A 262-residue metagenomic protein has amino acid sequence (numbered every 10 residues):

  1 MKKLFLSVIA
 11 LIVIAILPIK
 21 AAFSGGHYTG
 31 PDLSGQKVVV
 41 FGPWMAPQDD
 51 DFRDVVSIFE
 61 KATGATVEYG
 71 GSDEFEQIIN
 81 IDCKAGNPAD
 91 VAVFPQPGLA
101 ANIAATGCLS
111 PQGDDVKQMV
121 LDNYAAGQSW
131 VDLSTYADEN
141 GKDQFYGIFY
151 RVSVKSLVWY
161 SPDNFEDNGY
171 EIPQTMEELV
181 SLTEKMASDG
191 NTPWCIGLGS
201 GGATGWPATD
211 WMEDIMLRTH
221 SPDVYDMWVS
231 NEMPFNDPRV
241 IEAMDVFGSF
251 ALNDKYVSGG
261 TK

Functional and structural regions predicted by a protein language model:
K2-C108, Q118-A125, I172, G259: Conserved N-terminal structural module of periplasmic/extracytoplasmic solute-binding proteins
G26-D32, P97-L157, P207: Hinge/lid segment of periplasmic solute-binding proteins
G30-P31, G113-Q128, L217-E242: Short, solvent-exposed loop/beta-turn-alpha elements that line the ligand-binding surface or hinge of extracytoplasmic
Q48-V55, F75, I79, L99 (+5 more regions): Stable alpha-helical elements in mature extracytoplasmic
S57, K61-G64, K84, A104-A105 (+4 more regions): Sec-exported extracytoplasmic/periplasmic mature domains
A137-Y150, S156, V180-M233: Extracytoplasmic/periplasmic solute-binding protein
D163-I172: Aromatic-glycine-rich donor-binding/catalytic loop that engages nucleotide-sugar donors across glycosyltransferases
T183-K185, D226-K262: Glycine-centered hinge/linker elements that transmit conformational signals in sensory and ligand-binding systems
